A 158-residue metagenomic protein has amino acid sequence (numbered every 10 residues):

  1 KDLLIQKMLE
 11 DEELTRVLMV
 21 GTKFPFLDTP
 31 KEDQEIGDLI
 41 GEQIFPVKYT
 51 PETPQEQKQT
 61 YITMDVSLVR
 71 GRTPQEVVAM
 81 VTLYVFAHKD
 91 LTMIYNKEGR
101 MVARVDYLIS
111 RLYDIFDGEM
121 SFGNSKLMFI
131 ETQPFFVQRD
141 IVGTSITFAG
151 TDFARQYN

Functional and structural regions predicted by a protein language model:
K1-T73: Small/polar-rich, solvent-exposed N-terminal microdomains that initiate assembly or binding
K1-V20, S67-V77, F122-N158: Short, charged interaction patches at domain edges and termini
T63-D65, Y84-F86, A149: Residues in well-ordered beta-strands of folded domains
E76-N96: Short acidic, glycine/tyrosine-flanked loop/strand segments centered on an H-E-D-like triad
A87-L91, D106-R111, A154-R155: Glycine-rich loops and low-complexity Gly/Arg-rich segments that provide flexible linkers or classic glycine-based
N96-K97, Q133: Residue-level detector of alpha-helix boundaries and kinks
G99-G123: Short, hydrophobic/π-rich interface segment
